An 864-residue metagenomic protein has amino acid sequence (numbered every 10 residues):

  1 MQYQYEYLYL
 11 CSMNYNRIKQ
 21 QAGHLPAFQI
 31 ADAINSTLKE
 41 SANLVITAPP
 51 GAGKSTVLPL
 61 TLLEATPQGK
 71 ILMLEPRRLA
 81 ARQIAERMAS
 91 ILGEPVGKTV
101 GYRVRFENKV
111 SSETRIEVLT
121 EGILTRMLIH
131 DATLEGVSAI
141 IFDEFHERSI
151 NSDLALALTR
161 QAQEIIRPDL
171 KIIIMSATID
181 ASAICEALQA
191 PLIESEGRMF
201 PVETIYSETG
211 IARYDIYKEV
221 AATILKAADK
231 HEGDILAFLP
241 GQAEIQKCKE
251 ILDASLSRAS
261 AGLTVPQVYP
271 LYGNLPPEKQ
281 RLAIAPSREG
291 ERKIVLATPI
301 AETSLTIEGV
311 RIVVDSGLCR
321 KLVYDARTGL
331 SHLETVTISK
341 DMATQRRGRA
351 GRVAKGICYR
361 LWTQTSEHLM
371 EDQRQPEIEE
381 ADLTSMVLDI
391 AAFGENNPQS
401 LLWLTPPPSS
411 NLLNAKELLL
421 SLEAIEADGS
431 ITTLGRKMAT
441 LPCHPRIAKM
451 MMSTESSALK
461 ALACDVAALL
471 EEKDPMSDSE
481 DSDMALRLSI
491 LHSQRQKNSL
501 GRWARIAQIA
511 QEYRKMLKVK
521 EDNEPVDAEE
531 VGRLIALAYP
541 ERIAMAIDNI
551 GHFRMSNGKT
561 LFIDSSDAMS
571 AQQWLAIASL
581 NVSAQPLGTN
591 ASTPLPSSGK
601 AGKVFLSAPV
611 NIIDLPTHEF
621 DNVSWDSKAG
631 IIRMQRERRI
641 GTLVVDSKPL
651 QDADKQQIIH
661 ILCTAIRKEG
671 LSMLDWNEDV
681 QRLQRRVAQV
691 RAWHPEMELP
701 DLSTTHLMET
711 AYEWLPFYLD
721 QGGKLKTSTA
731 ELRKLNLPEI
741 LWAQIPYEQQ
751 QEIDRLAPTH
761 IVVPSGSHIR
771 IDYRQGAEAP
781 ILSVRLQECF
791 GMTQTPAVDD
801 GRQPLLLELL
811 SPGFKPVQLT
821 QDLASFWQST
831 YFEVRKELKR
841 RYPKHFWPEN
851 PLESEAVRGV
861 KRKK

Functional and structural regions predicted by a protein language model:
Y3, Y7-Y9: Intrinsic-disorder-associated, low-complexity terminal segments enriched in Asp/Asn/His/Tyr and depleted of Lys/Arg
Y9-M450, F562, N581, L587 (+4 more regions): P-loop NTPase motor module signature
E208, C319-R320, Q364, G394 (+8 more regions): Short loop/turn segments at secondary-structure transitions that flank enzyme active sites
S304, A568-S570: Short, surface-exposed loop/turn microsegments at beta-strand edges and helix-strand junctions
E455: Accessory DNA-binding and partner-docking regions appended to nucleic-acid-acting proteins, especially the terminal
L459-H552, N557-T560, Q573-H760, D800-K864: Acidic, serine/threonine- and proline-rich low-complexity intrinsically disordered segments
H552-M555, T560-I563, E752-L786: Amphipathic alpha-helical packing elements
D772, R785, C789-V798: Long C-terminal interaction/binding lobes of large macromolecular proteins
